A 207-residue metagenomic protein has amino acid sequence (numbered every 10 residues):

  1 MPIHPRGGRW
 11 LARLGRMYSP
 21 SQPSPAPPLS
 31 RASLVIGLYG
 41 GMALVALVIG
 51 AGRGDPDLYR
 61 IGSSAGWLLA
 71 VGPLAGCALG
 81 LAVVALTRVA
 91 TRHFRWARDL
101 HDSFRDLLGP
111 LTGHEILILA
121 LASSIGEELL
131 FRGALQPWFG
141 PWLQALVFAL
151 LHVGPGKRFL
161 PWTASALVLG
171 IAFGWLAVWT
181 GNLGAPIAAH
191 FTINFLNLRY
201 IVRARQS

Functional and structural regions predicted by a protein language model:
P2-A78: Alpha-helical transmembrane segments in multi-pass membrane proteins
G8, R31, V83, A90-F94 (+3 more regions): Short, structured coil/loop segments at alpha-helix boundaries
A26, V35, V45-V48, V71 (+8 more regions): Extended aliphatic helical segments
M42-A46, A75-T87, E127, Q144 (+3 more regions): Alpha-helical transmembrane segments of multipass membrane proteins
V48-S123, S207: Juxtamembrane helix-loop-helix connectors linking adjacent transmembrane helices in multi-pass membrane enzymes
W96, R105-S207: Transmembrane helix-loop-helix hairpins at the membrane interface of multi-pass integral membrane proteins
